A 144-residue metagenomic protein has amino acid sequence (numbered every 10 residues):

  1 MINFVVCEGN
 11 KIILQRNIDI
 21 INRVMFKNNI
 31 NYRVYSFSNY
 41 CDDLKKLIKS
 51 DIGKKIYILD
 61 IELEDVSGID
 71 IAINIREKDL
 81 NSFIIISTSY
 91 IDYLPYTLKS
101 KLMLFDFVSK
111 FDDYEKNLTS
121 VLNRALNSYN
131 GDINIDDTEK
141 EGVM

Functional and structural regions predicted by a protein language model:
E8-G9: Conserved acidic carboxylate
I12-V24: Amphipathic alpha1 helix at the N-terminus of the CheY-like receiver
I18, Y40-L44, I48-I75: Conserved phosphotransfer microenvironments
F26-C41: Short hydrophobic/Thr-rich beta-strand motif most characteristic of the beta2 strand and flanking loop of CheY-like
D70, I91-D106: Alpha4 helix (beta4-alpha4-beta5 surface) of REC/receiver domains from two-component response regulators
N81-L94: A short, hydrophobic beta-strand element within the central beta-sheet of small alpha/beta folds
F111-L122: C-terminal output helix
S120-M144: Conserved binding/recognition cores within well-folded domains
